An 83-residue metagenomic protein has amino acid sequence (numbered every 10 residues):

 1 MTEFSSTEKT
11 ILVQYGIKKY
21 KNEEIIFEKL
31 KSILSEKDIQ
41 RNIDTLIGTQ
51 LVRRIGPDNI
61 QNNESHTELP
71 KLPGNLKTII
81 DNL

Functional and structural regions predicted by a protein language model:
E3-L30: Short amphipathic alpha-helical interface segments
K9, I26-F27, E36-I39, L76: Short amphipathic alpha-helical segments that mediate assembly, nucleic-acid/protein binding, or membrane association
I33-T49, R54: Short amphipathic alpha-helical interaction segments
G56-H66: Short, Lys/Arg-rich nucleic-acid/phosphate-binding segment
H66-L83: Short, amphipathic alpha-helical interaction segments positioned at domain boundaries
